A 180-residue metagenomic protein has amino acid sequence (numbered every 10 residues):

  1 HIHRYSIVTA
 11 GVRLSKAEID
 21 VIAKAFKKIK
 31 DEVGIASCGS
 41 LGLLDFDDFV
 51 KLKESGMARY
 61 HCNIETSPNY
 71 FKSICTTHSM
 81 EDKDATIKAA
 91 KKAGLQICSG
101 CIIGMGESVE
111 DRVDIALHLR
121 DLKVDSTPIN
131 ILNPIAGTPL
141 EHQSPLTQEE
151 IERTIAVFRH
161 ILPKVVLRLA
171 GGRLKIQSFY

Functional and structural regions predicted by a protein language model:
H1-I87, Q96-I103, D125-N130: Core AdoMet radical
I7, C62, A90, L119 (+1 more regions): Conserved, mostly hydrophobic/aromatic
A17, V21, C75-D82, E107-D114 (+1 more regions): Alpha-helix N-cap and loop-to-helix initiation/capping positions
A25-I29, A90, F158, L162: Hydrophobic positions in alpha-helices of CheY-like receiver
L44-E54, M105-R120, L174-Y180: Catalytic cores of alpha/beta
Q96-G104, R112, N133-Q143: Short, flexible active-site loops
R120-Y180: Auxiliary Fe-S-binding modules of radical SAM enzymes
